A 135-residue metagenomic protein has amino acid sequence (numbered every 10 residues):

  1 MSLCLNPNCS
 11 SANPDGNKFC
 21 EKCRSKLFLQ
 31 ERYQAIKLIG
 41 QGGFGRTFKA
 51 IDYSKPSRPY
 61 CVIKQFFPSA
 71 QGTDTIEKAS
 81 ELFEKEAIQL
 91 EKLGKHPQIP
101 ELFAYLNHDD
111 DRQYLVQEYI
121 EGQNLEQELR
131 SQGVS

Functional and structural regions predicted by a protein language model:
E21-A35: A short, low-complexity linker immediately N-terminal to eukaryotic Hanks-type protein kinase catalytic domains
I36-G43, T47: Protein kinase glycine-rich loop
G40, G94-Q98: Flexible N-lobe loop architecture of eukaryotic-like protein kinase catalytic domains
K49, S57-A70: Glycine-rich ATP phosphate-binding loop
G72-K92: AlphaC helix of the eukaryotic protein kinase fold
E101-Q113: Short beta-strand micro-motifs within the conserved protein kinase catalytic domain, predominantly in the N-lobe
D110-N124, E128: Conserved short submotifs of the Hanks-type protein kinase catalytic core that shape the nucleotide-binding pocket
R130-S135: Activation segment of protein kinase catalytic domains, centered on the conserved DFG
